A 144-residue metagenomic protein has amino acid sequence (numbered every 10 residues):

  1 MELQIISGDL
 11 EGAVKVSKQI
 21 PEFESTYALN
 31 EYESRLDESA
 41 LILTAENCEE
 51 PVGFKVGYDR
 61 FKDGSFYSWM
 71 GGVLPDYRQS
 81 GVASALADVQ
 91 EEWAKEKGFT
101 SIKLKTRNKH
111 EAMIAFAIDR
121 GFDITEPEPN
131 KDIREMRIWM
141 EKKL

Functional and structural regions predicted by a protein language model:
M1-Y27, I138: Short amphipathic alpha-helix that is part of the acyltransferase structural core
E22-E46, V56: Active-site rim helix/loop that mediates acceptor-substrate recognition in acyltransferases
A40-T44, F54, M70, K103 (+1 more regions): Short hydrophobic/aromatic beta-strand element in the GNAT-like acyltransferase core that lines or flanks the acyl-donor
T44, E50-D59, S65-G72: Conserved beta-strand in the GNAT
D59-W69, R78, D132-M136: A conserved beta-turn-beta hairpin within the catalytic core of GNAT-like acetyltransferases that forms part
V73, Q79-E92, A115, D119: Conserved acetyl-CoA-binding loop-helix of GNAT-fold acetyltransferases
A94-T106: Conserved GNAT acetyl-CoA-binding A-motif
K103-R107, I118-W139: Conserved catalytic-core motifs of GNAT/GCN5-like acyltransferases
